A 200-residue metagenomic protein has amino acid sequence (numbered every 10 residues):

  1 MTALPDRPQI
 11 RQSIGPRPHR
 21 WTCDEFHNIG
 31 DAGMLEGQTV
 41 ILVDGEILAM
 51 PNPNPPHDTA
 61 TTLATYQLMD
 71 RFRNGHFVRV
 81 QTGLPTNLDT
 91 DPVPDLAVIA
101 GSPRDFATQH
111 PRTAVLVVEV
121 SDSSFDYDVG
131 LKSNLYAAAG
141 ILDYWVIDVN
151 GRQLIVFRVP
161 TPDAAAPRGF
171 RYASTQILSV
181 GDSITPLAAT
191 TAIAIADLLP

Functional and structural regions predicted by a protein language model:
M1-P200: Gly/Pro/Ser/Thr-rich low-complexity, intrinsically disordered segments predominantly at protein N-termini
